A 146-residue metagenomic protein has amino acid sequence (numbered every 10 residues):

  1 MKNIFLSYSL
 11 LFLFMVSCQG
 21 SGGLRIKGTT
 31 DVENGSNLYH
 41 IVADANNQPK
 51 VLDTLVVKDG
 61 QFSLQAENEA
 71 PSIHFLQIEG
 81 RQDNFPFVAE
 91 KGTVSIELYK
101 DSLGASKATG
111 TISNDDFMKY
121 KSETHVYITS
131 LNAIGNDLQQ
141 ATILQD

Functional and structural regions predicted by a protein language model:
M1-F5: Positively charged n-region of N-terminal signal peptides that target proteins for export
L6-L11: Sec-dependent N-terminal signal peptides
C18-D146: A non-transmembrane, solvent-exposed segment enriched in polar/low-complexity residues
